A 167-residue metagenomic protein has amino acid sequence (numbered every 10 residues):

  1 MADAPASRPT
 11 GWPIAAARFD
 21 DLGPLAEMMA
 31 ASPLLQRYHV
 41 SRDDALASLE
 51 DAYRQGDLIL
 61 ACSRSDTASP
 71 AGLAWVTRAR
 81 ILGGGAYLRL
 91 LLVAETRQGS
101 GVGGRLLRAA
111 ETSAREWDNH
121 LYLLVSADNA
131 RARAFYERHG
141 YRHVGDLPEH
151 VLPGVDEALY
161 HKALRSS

Functional and structural regions predicted by a protein language model:
A2-A6, G154-S167: Terminal substrate-recognition subdomain of acyl/acetyltransferases
D3, R8-W12, A16-Q98, G104-A109 (+1 more regions): Acetyl-CoA-dependent GNAT
I81, L147-P148: Short, Lys/Arg-rich nucleic-acid/phosphate-binding segment
L90-L92, Y122-L124, L159: Short aromatic/hydrophobic contact patches that present stacked aromatics for nucleic-acid/ligand binding
A114-V125: Conserved GNAT acetyl-CoA-binding A-motif
L123-R133, E149-V155: Conserved beta-strand-loop-alpha-helix junction that forms the acyl-donor binding cleft
Y136, Y141: Conserved active-site tyrosine of GNAT-family acetyltransferases
